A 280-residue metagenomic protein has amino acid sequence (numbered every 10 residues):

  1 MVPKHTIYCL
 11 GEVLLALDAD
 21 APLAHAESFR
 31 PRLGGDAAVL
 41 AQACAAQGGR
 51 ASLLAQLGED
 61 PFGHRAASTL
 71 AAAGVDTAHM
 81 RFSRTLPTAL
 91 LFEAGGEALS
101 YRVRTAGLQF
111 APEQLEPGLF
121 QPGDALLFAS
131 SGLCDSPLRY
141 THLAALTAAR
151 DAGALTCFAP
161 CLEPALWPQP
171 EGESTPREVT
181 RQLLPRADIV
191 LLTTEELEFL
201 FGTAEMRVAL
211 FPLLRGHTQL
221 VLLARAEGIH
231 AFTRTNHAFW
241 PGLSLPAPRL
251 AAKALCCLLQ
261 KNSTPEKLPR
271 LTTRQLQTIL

Functional and structural regions predicted by a protein language model:
M1-V75, L276-L280: Glycine-rich phosphate/adenosyl-contacting loop at the front of the ribokinase-like
V2-Y8, T147-D151, A204-L280: Conserved phosphate-binding/catalytic region of the ribokinase-like
T6-Y8, L15, D124-A125, I189 (+1 more regions): Structural motif
C9-L10, H79, C157-F158, L191-L192 (+1 more regions): General beta-strand structural signal in soluble alpha/beta enzymes
R32-V39, G107-P112, G172-T175: Short secondary-structure boundary/capping elements
R50-S130: Conserved N-terminal subdomain of the carbohydrate kinase-like
L119-Q121, L183-L184, R215: A short, aliphatic-rich alpha-helical micro-motif
S130-F211, G228-I229: Conserved beta-alpha-beta core of the PfkB/ribokinase-like small-molecule kinase fold
